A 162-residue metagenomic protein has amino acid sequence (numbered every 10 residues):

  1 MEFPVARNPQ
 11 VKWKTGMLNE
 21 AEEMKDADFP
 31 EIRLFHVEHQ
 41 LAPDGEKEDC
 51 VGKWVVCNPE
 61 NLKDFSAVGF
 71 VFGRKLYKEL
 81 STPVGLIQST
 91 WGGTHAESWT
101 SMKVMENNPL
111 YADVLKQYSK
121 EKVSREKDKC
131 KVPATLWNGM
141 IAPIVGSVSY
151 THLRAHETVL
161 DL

Functional and structural regions predicted by a protein language model:
M1-V148: Metal/cofactor- and membrane transport-associated sequence elements
T151, A155-T158: Conserved small/polar residues in nucleotide/adenosyl-binding loops
L162: Cytosolic catalytic cores of cyclic-nucleotide second-messenger enzymes
